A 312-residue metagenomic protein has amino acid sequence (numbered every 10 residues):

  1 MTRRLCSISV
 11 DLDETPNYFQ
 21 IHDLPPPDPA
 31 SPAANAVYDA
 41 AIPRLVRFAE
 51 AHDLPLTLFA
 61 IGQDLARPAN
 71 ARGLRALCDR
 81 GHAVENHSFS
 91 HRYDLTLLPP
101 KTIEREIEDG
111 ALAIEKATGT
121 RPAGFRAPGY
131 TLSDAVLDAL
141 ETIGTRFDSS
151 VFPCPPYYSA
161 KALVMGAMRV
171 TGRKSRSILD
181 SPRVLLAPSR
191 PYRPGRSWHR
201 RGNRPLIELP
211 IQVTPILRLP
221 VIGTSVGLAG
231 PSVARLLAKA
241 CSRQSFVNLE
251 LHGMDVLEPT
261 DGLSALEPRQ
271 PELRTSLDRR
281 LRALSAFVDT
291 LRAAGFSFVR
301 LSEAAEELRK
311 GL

Functional and structural regions predicted by a protein language model:
T2-R80: Active-site beta->alpha N-cap acidic-glycine motif
D11, A49, H87, F125 (+4 more regions): Conserved, mostly hydrophobic/aromatic
D13-T15, Q63-A66, S90-H91, G129-L132 (+4 more regions): Short, solvent-exposed loop/turn segments at secondary-structure junctions
D28-A36, F59-Q63, H91-I103, A123 (+3 more regions): The substrate-binding groove and active-site-proximal loops of carbohydrate-active enzymes, especially glycoside
I42-V46, A71-R75, E104-A111, L137 (+3 more regions): Generic structural signal for well-ordered alpha-helices, preferentially at hydrophobic/aromatic core positions
H52-V136, T145-L163, R204: Metal-dependent polysaccharide deacetylase catalytic core of the NodB/CE4 family, i.e., the active-site-bearing domain
K116, T120, A127-S245, E250: Active-site-adjacent pocket scaffolds in enzyme catalytic domains
V221-L312: C-terminal domain-boundary segment and adjacent tail
